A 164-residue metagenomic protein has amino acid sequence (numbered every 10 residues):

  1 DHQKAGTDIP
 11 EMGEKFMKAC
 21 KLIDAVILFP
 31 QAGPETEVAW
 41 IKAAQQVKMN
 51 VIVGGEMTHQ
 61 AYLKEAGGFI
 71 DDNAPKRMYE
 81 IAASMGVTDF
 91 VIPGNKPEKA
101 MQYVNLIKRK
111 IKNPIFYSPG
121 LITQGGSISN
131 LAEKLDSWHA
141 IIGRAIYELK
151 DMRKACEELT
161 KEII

Functional and structural regions predicted by a protein language model:
D1-H2, L121: Generic detector of well-ordered alpha-helical packing
H2-E98, K112-N113: Conserved anion-binding
T7-P10, Y62-K64, G125-S129, L149-R153: Short, charged, surface-exposed secondary-structure boundary motifs
M12-A19, W40, M78, Y103-I107 (+3 more regions): A general structural detector for well-ordered alpha-helical segments in enzyme core domains, enriched
A44, G68-F69, I107, I146 (+1 more regions): Short alpha-helical interface elements
N95-I146: A C-terminal functional module that forms or caps the active site or interfaces directly with catalytic machinery
H139-I164: Alpha/beta catalytic cores of nucleotide-metabolism and tRNA/nucleoside-modifying enzymes
